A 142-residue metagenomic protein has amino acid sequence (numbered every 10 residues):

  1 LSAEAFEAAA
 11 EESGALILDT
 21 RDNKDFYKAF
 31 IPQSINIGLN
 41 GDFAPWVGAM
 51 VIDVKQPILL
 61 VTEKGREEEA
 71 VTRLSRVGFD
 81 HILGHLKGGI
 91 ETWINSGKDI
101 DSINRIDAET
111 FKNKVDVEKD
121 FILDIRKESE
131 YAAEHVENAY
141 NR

Functional and structural regions predicted by a protein language model:
L1-R142: Cytosolic catalytic domains that perform sulfur/thiol-centered chemistry
